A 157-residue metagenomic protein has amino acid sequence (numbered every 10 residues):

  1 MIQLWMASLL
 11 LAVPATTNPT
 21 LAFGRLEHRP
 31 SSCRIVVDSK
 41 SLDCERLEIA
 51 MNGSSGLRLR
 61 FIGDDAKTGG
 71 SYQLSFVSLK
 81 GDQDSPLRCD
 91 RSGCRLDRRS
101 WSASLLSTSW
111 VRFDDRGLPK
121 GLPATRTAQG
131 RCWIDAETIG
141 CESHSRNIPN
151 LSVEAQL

Functional and structural regions predicted by a protein language model:
Q3-A12: Sec-dependent N-terminal signal peptides
T16-S102: An ectodomain-focused feature that recognizes extracytoplasmic/extracellular
I62-S75, L118-P119, S145-V153: Short, surface-exposed beta-strand/loop "edge" segments at domain boundaries and coil↔beta transitions
V77-D82, L151-L157: A short, surface-exposed beta-strand/turn
R91-S152: Acidic, glycine-rich flexible loop segments
